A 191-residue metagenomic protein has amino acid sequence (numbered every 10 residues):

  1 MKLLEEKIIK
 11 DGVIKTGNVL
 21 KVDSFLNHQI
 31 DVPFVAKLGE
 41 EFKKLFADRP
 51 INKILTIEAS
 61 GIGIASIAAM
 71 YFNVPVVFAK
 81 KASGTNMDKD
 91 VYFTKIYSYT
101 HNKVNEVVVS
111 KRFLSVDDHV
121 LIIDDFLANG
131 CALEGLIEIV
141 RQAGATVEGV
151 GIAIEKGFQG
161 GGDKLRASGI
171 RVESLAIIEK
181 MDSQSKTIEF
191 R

Functional and structural regions predicted by a protein language model:
M1-I123, L127-R191: PRPP-associated nucleotide enzymes
